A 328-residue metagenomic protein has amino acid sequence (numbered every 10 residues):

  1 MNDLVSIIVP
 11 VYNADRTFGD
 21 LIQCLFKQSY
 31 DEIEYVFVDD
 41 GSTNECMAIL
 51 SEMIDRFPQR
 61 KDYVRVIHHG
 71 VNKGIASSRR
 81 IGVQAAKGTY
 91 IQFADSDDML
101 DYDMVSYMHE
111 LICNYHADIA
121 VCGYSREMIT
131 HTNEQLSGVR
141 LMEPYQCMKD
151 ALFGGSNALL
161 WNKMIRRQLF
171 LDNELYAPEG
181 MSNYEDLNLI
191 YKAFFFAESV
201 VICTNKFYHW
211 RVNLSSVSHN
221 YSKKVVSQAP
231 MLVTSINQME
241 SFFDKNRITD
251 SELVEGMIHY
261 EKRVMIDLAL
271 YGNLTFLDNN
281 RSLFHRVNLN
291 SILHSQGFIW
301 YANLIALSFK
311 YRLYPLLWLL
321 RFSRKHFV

Functional and structural regions predicted by a protein language model:
M1-P230: Nucleotide-sugar donor-binding/catalytic module of glycosyltransferases that assemble extracellular/cell-envelope
S51-I54, H109, E240, I258 (+1 more regions): Residue-level detector of alpha-helical secondary structure
A158, S251-V254: Alpha-helix N-cap/helix-initiation sites
E185-D186, L253-M257: Short, conserved alpha-helical segments within structured domains
L187-N188, K224-A229, D250, L304-L313: A general structural signal for short secondary-structure boundary/capping elements
F207-L214, H219-D250, V264-N290: Catalytic core of nucleotide-sugar-dependent glycosyltransferases
E255-D267: Amphipathic alpha-helical repeat scaffolds of TPR domains
L270-V328: Membrane-interface aromatic/basic loop that binds lipid-linked glycans or pyrophosphate carriers, typified by
